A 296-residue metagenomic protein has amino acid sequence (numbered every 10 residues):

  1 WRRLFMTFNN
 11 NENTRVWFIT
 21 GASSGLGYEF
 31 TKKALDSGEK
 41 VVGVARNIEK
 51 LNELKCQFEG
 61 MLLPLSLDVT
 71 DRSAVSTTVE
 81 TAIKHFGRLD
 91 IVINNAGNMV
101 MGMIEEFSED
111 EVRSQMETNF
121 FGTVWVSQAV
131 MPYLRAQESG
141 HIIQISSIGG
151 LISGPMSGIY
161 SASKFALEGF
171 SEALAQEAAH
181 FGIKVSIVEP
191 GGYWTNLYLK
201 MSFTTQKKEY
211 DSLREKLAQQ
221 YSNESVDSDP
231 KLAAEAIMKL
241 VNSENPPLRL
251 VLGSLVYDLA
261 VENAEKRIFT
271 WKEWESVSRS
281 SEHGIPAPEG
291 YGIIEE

Functional and structural regions predicted by a protein language model:
S23-G25: Conserved glycine-rich cofactor-binding loop
S37-N52: Conserved glycine-rich Rossmann-like NAD(P)H-binding loop of the short-chain dehydrogenase/reductase
L67-T77, E109: The beta1-alpha1 cofactor-binding region of Rossmann-like NAD(H)/NADP(H)-dependent oxidoreductases
M103-I104, E111-R113: Substrate-binding pocket helix/loop in short-chain dehydrogenase/reductase
S127, S163: Active-site helix of classical SDR
S147: Residue(s) in the substrate-gating loop at a strand-loop-helix junction that position the organic substrate next
H180-P247: SDR active-site lid
